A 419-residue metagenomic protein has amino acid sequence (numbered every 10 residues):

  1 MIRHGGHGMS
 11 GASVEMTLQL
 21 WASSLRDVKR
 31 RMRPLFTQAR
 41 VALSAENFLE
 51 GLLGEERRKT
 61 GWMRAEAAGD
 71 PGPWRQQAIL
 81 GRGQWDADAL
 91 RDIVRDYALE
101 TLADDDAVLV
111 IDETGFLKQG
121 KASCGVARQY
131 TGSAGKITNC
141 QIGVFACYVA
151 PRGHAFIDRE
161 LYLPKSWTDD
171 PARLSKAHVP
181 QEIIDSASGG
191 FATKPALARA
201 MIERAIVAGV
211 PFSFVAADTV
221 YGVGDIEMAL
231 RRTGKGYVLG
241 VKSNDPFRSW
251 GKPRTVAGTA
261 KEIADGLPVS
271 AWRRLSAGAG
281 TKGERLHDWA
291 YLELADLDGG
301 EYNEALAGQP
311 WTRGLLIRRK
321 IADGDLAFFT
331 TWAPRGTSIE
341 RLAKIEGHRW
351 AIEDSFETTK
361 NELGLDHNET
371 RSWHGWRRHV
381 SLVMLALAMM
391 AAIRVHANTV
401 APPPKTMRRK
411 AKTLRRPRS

Functional and structural regions predicted by a protein language model:
M1-G6: Intrinsically disordered, low-structural-confidence terminal and linker regions
G8-A216, V220-P246, P253, A260-G266 (+1 more regions): Conserved, well-structured functional cores that handle cations and Mg-NTP chemistry
R26, P151-P180, A187, V238-A351: An anionic, glycine-rich sequence signature occurring as long contiguous blocks
L52, E56, A68, G83 (+4 more regions): Generic structural signal for hydrophobic core residues of well-folded globular domains
T331, T337-E346, K360-R378, A397: Short, solvent-exposed helix-loop connector elements
E353, L385: Hydrophobic, well-ordered secondary-structure elements that form the walls of internal hydrophobic environments
M389-S419: Conserved nucleotidyltransferase catalytic core and NTase-mimicking acidic/glycine-rich helix/loop elements in nucleic
